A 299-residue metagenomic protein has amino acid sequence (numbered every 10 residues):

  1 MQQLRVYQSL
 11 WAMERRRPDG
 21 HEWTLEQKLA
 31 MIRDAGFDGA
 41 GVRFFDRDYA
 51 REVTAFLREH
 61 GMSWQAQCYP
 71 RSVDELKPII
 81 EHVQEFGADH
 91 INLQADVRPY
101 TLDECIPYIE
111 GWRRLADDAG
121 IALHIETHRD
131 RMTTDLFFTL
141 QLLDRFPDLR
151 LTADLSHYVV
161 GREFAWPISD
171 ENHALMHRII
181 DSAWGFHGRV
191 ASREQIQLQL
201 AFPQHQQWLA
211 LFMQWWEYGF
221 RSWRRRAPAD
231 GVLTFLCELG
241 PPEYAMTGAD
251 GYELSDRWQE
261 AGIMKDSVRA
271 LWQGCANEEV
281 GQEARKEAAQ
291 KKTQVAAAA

Functional and structural regions predicted by a protein language model:
M1-R5, L10, E14-K28, R145-R150 (+1 more regions): Histidine-acidic metal/acid-base catalytic patches
L10-A12, D46, P70-S72, A95-P99 (+5 more regions): Active-site-proximal loop/turn and secondary-structure-junction residues that shape catalytic pockets, frequently
R17-H21, G39-E52, C68-K77, R98-D103 (+2 more regions): Acidic-and-aromatic substrate-binding clefts and catalytic sites of carbohydrate-active enzymes
T24-R47, H82, F86-G87: Catalytic domains of carbohydrate-active enzymes, especially glycoside hydrolases
Q27-M31, R51-A55, E59, P78-E85 (+8 more regions): Alpha-helical scaffolding segments of alpha/beta enzyme cores, especially the outer helices of TIM-barrel or partial
I32, A40, V83, L123 (+3 more regions): Conserved, mostly hydrophobic/aromatic
G41, A66, I91-N92, T152 (+2 more regions): Conserved beta-strand positions in the central sheet of alpha/beta enzyme cores
S63-L151: Active-site acidic/histidine proton-transfer and metal-coordination neighborhood in alpha/beta enzyme cores
